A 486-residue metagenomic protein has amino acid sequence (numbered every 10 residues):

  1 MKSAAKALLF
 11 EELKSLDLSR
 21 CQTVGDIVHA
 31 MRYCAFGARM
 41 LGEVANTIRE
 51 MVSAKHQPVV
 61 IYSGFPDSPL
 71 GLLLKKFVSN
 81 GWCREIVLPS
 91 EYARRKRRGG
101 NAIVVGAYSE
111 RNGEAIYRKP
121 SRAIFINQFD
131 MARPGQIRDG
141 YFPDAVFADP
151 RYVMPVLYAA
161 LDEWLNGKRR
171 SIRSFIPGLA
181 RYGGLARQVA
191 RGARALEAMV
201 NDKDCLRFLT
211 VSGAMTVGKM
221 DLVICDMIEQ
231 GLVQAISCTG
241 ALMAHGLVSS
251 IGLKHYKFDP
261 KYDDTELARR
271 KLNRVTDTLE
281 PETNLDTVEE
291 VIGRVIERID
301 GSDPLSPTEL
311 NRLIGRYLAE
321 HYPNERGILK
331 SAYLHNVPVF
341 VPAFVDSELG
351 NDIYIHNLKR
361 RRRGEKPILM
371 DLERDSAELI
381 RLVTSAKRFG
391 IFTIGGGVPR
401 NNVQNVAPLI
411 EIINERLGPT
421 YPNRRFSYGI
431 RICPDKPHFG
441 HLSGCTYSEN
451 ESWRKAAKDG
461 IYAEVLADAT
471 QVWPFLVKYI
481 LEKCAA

Functional and structural regions predicted by a protein language model:
M1-V44, A159-D162, N166-A193: N-terminal basic/disordered segments at the start of proteins
L8, A115-A180, G184-R187, R381 (+3 more regions): C-terminal functional extensions of proteins
V52-A54, E266-L349: Ligand-binding beta-strand-loop-alpha-helix segment within the catalytic cores of soluble metabolic enzymes
A54-R95, H356, E365: Anionic-ligand anchoring segments at beta-strand to alpha-helix junctions in alpha/beta enzyme folds, i.e., glycine
V59-P66, A102-E114, A123-Q128, R207-T216 (+3 more regions): Glycine-rich anion-binding loop/nest that anchors nucleotide
L70-L73, E114-Y117, G135, K219-V223 (+4 more regions): Short acidic, glycine/serine/threonine-rich loops at helix termini
G71-L72, F77-E91, K219-L247: Active-site cofactor/substrate anionic-group-binding motifs, chiefly glycine- and Lys/Arg-rich phosphate-binding loops
C225-E289: A generic, well-ordered mixed alpha/beta core segment in the N-terminal half of proteins
